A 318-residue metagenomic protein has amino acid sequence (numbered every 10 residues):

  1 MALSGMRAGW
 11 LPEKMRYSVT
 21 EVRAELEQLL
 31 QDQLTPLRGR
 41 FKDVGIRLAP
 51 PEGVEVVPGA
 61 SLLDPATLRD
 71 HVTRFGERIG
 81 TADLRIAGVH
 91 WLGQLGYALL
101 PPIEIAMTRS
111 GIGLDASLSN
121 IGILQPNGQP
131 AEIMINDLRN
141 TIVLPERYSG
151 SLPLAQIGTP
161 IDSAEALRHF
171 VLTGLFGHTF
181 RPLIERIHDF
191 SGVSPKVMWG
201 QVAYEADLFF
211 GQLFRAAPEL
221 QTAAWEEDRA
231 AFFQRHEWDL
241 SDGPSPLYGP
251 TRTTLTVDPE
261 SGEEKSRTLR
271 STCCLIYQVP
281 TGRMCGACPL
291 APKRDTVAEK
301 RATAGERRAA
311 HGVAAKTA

Functional and structural regions predicted by a protein language model:
M1-L92: Generic N-terminal leader/targeting and pre-domain segments
R7-P12, S18-E25, L30, V57-P58 (+10 more regions): Serine/threonine-rich low-complexity intrinsically disordered regions
L37, E55, M107, I133 (+1 more regions): Aromatic-residue detector
A66-E264: Hydrophobic, aromatic-lined core segments that form the binding pocket/scaffold for planar heteroaromatic ligands
A224-A318: Cys/His-clustered metal-coordination modules, chiefly Zn-binding fingers
